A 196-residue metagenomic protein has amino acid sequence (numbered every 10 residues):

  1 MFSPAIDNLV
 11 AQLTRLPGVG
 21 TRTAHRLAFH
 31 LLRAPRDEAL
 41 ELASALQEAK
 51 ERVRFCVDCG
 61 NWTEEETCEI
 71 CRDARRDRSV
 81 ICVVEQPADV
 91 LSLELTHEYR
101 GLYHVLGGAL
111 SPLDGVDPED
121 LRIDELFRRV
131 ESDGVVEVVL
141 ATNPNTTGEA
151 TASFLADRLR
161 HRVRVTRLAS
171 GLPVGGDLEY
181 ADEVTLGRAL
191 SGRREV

Functional and structural regions predicted by a protein language model:
M1-P17: Extended, structured, electrostatic nucleic-acid-contact surfaces
F2, Y99-R100, F127-V196: Long C-terminal interaction/binding lobes of large macromolecular proteins
A24, R72-T142: Extended interfacial segments that mediate partner engagement and assembly in macromolecular machines
A49-R52, E64: Short metal-coordination and nucleic-acid-contact micro-motifs, chiefly zinc-binding Cys/His arrays
C56-C59, C68-C71: Short cysteine-rich clusters marking metal-coordination/redox-active sites
T63-E65, R76: Short functional micro-motifs and their immediate structural scaffolds
